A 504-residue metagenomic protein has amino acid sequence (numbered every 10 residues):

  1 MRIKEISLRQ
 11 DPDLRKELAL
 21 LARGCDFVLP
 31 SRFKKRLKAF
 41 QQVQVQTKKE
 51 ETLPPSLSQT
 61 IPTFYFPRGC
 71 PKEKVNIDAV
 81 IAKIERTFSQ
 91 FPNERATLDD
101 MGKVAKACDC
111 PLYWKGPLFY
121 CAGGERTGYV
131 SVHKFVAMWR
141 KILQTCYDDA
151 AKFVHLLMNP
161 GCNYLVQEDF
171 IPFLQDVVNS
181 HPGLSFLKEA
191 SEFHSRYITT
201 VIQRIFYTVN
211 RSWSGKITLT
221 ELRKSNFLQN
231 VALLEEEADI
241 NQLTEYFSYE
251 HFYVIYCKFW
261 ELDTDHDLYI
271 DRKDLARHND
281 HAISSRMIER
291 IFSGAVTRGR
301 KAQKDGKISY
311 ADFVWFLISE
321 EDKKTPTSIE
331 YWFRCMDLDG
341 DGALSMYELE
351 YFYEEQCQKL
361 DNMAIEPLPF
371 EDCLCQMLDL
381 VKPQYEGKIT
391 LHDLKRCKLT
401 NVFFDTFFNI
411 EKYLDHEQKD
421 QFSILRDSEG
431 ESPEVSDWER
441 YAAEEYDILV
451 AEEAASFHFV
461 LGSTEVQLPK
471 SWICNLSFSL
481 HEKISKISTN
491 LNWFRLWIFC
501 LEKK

Functional and structural regions predicted by a protein language model:
M1-K504: Acidic, Asp/Glu-rich intrinsically disordered regulatory regions of eukaryotic Ca2+-responsive proteins
